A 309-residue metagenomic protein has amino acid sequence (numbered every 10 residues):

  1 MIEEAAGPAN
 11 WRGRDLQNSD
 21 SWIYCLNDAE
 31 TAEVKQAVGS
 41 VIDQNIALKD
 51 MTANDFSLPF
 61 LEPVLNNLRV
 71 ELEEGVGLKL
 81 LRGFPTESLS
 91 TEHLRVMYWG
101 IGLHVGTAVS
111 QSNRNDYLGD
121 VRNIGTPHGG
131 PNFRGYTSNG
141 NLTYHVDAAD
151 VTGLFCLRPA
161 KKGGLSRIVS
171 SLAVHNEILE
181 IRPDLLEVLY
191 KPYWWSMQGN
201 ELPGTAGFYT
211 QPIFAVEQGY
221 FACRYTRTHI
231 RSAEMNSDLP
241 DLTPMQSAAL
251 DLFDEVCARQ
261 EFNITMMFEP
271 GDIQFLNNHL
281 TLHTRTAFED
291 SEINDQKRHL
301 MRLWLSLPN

Functional and structural regions predicted by a protein language model:
M1-L68, E74, K79, G83-S88 (+4 more regions): Active-site environment of non-heme Fe oxygenases that use a 2-His-1-carboxylate facial triad
E92-W99, V169-S170: "Short basic amphipathic alpha-helical interaction patches in structured regions
Y98-V109: A short alpha->loop->secondary-structure connector
